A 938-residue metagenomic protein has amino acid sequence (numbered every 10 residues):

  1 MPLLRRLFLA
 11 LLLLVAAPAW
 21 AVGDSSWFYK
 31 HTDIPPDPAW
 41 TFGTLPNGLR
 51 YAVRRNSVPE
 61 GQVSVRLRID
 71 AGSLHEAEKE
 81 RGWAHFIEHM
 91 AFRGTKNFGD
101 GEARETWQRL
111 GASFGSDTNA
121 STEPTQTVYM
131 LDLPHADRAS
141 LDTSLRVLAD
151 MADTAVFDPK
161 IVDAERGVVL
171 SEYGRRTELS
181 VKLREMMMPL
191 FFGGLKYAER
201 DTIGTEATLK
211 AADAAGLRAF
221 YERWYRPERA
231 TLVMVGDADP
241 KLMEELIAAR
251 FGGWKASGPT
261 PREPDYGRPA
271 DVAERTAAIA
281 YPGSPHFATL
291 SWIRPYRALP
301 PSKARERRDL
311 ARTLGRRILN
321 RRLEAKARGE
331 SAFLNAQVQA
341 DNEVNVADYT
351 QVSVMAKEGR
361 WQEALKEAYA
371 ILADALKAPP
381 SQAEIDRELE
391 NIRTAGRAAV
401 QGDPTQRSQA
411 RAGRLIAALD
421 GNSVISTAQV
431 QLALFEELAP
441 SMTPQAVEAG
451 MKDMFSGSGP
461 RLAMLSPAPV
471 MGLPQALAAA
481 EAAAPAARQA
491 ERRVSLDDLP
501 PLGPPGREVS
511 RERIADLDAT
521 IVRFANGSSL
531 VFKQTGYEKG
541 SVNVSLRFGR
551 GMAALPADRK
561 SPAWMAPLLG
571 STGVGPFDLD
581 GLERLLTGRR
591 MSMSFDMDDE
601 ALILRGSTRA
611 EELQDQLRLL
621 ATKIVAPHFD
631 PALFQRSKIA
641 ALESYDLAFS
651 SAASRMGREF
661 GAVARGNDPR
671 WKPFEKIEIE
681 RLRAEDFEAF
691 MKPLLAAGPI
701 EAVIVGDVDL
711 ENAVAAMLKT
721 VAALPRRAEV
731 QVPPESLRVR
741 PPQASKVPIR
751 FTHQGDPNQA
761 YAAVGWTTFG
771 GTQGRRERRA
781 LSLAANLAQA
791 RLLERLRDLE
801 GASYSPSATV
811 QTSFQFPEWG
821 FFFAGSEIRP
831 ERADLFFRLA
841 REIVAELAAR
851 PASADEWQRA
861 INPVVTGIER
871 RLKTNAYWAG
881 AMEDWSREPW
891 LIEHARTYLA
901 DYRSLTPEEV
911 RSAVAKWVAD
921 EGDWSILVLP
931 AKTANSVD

Functional and structural regions predicted by a protein language model:
M1-F8: Bacterial N-terminal signal peptides that target proteins for export
A16-P18: N-terminal signal peptide c-region/cleavage motif recognized by signal peptidases
W20-V53, D239-L310, G315-E324, R328 (+9 more regions): Proteolytic maturation boundary segments
A52-R54, P59-F86, G101-D150, S180-A207 (+12 more regions): M16 family metallopeptidases and their MPP-like homologs
M90-G101: Metal-associated gating/positioning segment near the N- to mid-region
N119-A120, E222-W224, I279-A280, D341-V344 (+6 more regions): Replace "in large, NTP-powered and nucleic-acid-processing enzymes" with "in large, NTP-powered factors and other
I161, R166-G174, L179-G216, F220-E228 (+5 more regions): Hydrophobic, small-residue-rich alpha-helical packing segments that form membrane-like cores
L209-A248, I679-L718: Internal metal/ion-chelating core segments
